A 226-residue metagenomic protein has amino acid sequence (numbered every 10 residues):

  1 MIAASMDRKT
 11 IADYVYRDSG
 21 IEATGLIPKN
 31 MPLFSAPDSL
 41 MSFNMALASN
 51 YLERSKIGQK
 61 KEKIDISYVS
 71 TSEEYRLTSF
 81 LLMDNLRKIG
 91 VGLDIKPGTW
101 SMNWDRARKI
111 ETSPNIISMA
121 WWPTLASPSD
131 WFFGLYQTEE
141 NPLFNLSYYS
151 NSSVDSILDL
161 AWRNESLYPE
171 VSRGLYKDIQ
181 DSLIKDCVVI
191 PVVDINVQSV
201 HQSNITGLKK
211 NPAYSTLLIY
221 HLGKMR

Functional and structural regions predicted by a protein language model:
M1-D13, S150-S166, E170-R173: Extended ligand-binding regions for polar small-molecule ligands
M1-I89, S150, D178: Append "and occasionally in soluble cytosolic enzymes with long acidic Gly/Pro-rich linkers
I2, I66, L86, A107 (+3 more regions): Hydrophobic, well-ordered secondary-structure elements that form the walls of internal hydrophobic environments
S5, L135, S182: Conserved catalytic core of Hanks-type protein kinase domains
E22, F34, S72-Y75, M102-W104 (+2 more regions): Flexible loop/turn segments at secondary-structure boundaries
P32-L47, I57-K60, R108-T112, F133-R163 (+1 more regions): Short, solvent-exposed loop/beta-turn-alpha elements that line the ligand-binding surface or hinge of extracytoplasmic
R54-S70, P114-A120, S166-S203: Bilobed periplasmic-binding protein-like "clamshell/Venus-flytrap" ligand-binding domains
K88-Q137, L175: Periplasmic binding protein-like
